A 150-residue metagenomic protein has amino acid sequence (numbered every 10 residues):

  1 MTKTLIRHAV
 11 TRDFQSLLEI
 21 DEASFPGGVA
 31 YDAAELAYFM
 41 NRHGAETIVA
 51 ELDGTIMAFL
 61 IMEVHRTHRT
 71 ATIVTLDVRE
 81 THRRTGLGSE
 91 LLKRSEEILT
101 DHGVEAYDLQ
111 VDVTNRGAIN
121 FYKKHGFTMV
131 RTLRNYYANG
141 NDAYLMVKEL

Functional and structural regions predicted by a protein language model:
K3-L5: Extreme N-terminal starter segment of soluble prokaryotic enzymes
H8-T81, S89-R94, I98, H102 (+1 more regions): Acetyl-CoA-dependent GNAT
F25, F59, H82, F121 (+2 more regions): Conserved hydrophobic/aromatic "anchor" residues that stabilize well-ordered secondary structure elements
L36, T114, Y137: Positions that flank functional sites
M40, R69, A118, N141-D142: Short Asp/Glu-rich motifs
R79-K93, H102, D112-N120, K124-H125 (+1 more regions): Conserved glycine-rich acetyl-CoA-binding loop
D108-V111, K123, T128-Y144: Conserved catalytic-core motifs of GNAT/GCN5-like acyltransferases
